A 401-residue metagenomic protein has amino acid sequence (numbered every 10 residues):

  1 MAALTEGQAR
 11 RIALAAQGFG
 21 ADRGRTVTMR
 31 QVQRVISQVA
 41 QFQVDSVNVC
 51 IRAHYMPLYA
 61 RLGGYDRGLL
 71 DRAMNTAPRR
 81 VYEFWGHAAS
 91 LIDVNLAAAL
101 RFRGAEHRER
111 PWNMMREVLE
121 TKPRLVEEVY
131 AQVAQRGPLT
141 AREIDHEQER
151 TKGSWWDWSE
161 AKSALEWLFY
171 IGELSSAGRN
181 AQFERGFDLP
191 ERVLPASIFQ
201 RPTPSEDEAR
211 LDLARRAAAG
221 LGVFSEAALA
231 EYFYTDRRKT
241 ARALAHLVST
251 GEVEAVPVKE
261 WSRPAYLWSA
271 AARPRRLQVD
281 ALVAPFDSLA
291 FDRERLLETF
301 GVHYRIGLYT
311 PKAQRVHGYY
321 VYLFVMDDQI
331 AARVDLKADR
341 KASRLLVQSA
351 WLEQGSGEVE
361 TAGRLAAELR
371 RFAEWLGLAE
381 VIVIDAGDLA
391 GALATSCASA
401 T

Functional and structural regions predicted by a protein language model:
M1-T401: Long, charged, low-complexity, helical-prone intrinsically disordered regions
